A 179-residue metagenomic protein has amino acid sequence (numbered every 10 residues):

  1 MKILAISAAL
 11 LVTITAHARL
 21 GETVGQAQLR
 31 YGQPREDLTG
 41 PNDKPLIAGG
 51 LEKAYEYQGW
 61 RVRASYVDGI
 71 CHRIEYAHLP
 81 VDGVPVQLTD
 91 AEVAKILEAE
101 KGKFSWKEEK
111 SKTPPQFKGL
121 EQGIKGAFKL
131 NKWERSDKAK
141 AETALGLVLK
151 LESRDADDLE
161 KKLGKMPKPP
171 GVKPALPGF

Functional and structural regions predicted by a protein language model:
K2-T13: Bacterial N-terminal signal peptides
L11-G102, V172-F179: Short helix/turn-capping signatures at newly exposed starts of structured segments
L79-F179: Non-cytosolic coordination micro-motifs
